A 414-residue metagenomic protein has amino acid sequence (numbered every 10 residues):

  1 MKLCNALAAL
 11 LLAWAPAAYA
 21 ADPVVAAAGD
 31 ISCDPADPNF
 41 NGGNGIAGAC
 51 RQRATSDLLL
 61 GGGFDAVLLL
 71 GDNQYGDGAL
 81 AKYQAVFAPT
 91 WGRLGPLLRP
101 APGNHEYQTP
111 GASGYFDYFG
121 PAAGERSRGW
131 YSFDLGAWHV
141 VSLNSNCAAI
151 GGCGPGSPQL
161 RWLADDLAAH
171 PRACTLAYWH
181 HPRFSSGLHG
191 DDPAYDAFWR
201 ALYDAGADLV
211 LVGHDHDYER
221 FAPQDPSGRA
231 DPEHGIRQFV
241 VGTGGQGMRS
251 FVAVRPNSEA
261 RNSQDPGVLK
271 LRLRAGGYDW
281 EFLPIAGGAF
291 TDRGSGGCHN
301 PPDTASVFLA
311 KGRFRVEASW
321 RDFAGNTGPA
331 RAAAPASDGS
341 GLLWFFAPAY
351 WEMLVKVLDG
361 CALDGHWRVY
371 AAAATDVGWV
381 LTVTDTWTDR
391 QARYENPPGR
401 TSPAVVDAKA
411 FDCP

Functional and structural regions predicted by a protein language model:
K2-A9: Sec-dependent signal peptide recognition, specifically the positively charged N-region followed immediately by
A15-A17: N-terminal signal peptide c-region/cleavage motif recognized by signal peptidases
Y19-A81, D165, S185-S186: N-terminal active-site segment of His-dependent metallophosphoesterases
V25-A27, V67-L69, P100-A101, A177 (+2 more regions): Residue-level marker for buried hydrophobic side chains located in beta-strands that build the well-ordered beta-sheet
D37-A49, Y75-T175, G190, A194-D204 (+2 more regions): Extended active-site neighborhood of metal-dependent phosphoesterases/phosphodiesterases
R249-F251, R255-P302: A short C-terminal boundary segment appended to hydrolase-like catalytic domains
P302-T386, R390-P414: Polar/charged low-complexity regulatory segments
